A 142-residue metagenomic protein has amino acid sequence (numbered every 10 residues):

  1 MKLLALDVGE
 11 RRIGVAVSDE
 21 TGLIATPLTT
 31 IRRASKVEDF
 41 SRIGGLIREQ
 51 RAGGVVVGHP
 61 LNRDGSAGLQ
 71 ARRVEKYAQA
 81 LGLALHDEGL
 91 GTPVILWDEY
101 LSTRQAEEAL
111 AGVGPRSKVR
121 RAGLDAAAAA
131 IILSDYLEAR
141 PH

Functional and structural regions predicted by a protein language model:
M1-L3, E10-H142: Phosphate- and other anionic-substrate recognition elements at nucleic-acid/protein interfaces
